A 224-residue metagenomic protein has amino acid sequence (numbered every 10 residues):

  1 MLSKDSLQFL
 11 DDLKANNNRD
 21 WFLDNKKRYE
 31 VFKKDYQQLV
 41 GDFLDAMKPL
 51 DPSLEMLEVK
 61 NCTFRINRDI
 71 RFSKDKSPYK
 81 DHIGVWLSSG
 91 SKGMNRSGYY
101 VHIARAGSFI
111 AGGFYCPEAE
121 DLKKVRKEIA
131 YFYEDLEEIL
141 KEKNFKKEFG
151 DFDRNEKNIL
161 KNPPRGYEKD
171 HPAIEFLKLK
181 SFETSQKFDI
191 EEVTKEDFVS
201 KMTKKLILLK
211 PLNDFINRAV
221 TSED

Functional and structural regions predicted by a protein language model:
L2-R19, Y36, F43-L44, A130 (+2 more regions): Long, solvent-exposed, polar/charged low-complexity segments
N25-F32, F114-Y115, V125-I129, F198: Short histidine-centered catalytic/ligand-binding loop motif
K26, E30-D69: Gly/Pro-rich turn-and-neighbor structural signature
P52-Y79, E148-R165: A short, surface-exposed loop/turn module that caps and links secondary-structure elements
R71-A130: Aromatic- and glycine-enriched beta-alpha-beta binding-site module
R105-N162: Compact, glycine/acidic-enriched structural inserts
